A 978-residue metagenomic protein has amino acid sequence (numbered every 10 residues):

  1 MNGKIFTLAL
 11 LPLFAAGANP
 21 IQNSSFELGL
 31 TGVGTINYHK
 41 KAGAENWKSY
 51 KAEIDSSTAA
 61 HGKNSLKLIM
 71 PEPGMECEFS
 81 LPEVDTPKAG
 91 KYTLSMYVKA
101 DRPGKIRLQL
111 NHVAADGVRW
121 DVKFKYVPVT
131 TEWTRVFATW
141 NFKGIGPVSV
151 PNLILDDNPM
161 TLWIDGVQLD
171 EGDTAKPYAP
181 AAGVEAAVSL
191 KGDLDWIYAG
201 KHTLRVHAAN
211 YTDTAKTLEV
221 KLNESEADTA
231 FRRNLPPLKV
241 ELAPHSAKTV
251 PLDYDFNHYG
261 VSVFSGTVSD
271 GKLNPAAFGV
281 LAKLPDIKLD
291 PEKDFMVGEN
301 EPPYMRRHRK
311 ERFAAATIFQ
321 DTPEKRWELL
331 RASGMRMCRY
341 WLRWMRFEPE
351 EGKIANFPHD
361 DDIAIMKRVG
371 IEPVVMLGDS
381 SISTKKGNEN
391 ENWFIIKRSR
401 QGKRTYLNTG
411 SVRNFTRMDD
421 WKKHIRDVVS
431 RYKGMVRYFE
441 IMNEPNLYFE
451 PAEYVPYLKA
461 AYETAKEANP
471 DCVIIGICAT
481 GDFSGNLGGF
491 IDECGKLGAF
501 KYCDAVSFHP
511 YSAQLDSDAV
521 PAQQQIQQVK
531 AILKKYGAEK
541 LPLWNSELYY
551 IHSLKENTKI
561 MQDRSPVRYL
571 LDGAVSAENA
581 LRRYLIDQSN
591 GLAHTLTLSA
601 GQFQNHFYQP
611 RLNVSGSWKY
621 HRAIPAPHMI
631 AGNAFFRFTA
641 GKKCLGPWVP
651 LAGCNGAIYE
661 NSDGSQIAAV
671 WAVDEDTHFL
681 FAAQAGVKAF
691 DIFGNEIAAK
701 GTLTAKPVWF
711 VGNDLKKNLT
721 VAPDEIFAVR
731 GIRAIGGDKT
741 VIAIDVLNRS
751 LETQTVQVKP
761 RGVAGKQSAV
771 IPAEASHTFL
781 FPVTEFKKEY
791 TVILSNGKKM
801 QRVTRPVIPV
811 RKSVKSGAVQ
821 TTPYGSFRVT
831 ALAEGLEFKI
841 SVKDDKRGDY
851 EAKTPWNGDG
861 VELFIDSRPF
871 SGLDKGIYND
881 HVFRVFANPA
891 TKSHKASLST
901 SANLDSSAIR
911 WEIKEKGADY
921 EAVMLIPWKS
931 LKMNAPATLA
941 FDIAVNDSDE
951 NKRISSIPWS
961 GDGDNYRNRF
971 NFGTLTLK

Functional and structural regions predicted by a protein language model:
L13-P251, D255, T267-D270, N274-A277 (+2 more regions): Extracellular and organelle-lumenal recognition/adhesion modules and their flexible linkers in secreted
T203-N210, T214-K216, W648-A685, I692 (+1 more regions): Carbohydrate-binding surface patches
A230-H258, R761-K787: Intrinsically disordered, low-complexity Pro/Gly/Ser/Thr-rich segments with frequent PxxP/GP/PP motifs and embedded
W327-A332, M337-Y406, D420, H424-V429 (+2 more regions): Aromatic-lined substrate-binding rim segments of carbohydrate-active enzymes
P451-R583, N590: Noncatalytic carbohydrate-binding groove/subsite architecture in carbohydrate-active enzymes
Y550-R637, V649-C654, D663: Aromatic/acidic polysaccharide-binding cleft in carbohydrate-active enzymes
A698-V729: C-terminal beta-strand-rich structural cap/linker in extracellular carbohydrate-active enzymes
P782-K978: Structural preference for beta-rich elements and adjacent junctions enriched in aromatics
